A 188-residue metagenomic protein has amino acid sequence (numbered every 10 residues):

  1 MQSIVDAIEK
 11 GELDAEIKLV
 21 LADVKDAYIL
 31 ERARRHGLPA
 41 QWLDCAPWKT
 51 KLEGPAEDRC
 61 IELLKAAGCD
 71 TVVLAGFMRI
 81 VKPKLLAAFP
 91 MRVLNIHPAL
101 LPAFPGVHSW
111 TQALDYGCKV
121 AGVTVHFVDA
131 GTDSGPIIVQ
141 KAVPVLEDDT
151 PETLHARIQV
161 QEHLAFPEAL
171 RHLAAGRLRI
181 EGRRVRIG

Functional and structural regions predicted by a protein language model:
M1-G188: One-carbon transfer enzymes
